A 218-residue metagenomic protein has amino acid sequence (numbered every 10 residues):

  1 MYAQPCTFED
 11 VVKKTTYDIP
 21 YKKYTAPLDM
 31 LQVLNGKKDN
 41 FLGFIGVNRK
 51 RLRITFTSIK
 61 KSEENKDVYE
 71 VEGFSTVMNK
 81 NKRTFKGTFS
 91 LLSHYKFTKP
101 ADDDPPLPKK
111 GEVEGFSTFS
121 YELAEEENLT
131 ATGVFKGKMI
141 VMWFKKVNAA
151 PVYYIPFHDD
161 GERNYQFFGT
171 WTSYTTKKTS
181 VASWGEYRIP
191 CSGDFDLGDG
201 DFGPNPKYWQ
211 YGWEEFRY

Functional and structural regions predicted by a protein language model:
M1-T7: Bacterial Sec-dependent N-terminal signal peptides
T7-Y218: Central antiparallel beta-sheet cores of small beta-barrel/beta-sandwich binding domains
